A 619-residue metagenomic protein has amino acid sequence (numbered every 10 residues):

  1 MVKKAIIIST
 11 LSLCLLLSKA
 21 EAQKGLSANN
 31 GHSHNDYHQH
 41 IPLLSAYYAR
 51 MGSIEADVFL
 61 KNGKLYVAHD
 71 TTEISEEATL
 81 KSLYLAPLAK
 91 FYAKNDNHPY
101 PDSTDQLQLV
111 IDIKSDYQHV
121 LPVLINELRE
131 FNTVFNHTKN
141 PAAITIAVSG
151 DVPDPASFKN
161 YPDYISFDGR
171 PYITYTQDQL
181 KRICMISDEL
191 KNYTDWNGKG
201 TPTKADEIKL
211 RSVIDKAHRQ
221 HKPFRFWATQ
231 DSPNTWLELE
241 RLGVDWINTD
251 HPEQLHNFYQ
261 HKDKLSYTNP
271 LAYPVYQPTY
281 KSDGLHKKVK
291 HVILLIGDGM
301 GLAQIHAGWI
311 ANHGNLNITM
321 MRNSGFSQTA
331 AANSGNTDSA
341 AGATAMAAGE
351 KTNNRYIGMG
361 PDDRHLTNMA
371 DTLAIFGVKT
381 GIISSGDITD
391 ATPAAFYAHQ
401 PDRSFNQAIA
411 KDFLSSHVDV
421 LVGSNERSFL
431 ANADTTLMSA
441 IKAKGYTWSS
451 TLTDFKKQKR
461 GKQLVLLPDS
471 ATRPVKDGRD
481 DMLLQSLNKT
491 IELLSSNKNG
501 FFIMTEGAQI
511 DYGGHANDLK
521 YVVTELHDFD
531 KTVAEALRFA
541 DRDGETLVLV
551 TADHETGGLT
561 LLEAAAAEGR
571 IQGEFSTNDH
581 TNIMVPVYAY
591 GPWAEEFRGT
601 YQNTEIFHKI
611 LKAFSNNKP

Functional and structural regions predicted by a protein language model:
M1-S27: Bacterial Sec-dependent N-terminal signal peptides
A22-K281, I305: Phosphate-group recognition and catalysis centered on beta-loop-alpha active-site segments
L26-A28, R50, D105-Q108, N140-T145 (+11 more regions): Loop/turn elements at helix/coil->beta-strand transitions in domains of secreted/extracellular proteins
H34-D36, A56-F59, D112-S115, S149-V152 (+11 more regions): Active-site-proximal beta-strand/loop segments in catalytic clefts of secreted hydrolases
I41, N62-V67, H119-L121, P155-S157 (+11 more regions): Extracytoplasmic/secreted cell-surface and envelope-processing proteins
S266-L430, I441-W448, L452-F455, E555 (+1 more regions): N-terminal catalytic scaffold of extracellular/periplasmic and nuclease hydrolases that process anionic headgroups
L302, H527-E568: Metal-dependent active-site segment of extracytoplasmic phospho-/sulfohydrolases and closely related
A391-F396, A471-P474, T490, S496-G500 (+2 more regions): Active-site His/acidic residue clusters
